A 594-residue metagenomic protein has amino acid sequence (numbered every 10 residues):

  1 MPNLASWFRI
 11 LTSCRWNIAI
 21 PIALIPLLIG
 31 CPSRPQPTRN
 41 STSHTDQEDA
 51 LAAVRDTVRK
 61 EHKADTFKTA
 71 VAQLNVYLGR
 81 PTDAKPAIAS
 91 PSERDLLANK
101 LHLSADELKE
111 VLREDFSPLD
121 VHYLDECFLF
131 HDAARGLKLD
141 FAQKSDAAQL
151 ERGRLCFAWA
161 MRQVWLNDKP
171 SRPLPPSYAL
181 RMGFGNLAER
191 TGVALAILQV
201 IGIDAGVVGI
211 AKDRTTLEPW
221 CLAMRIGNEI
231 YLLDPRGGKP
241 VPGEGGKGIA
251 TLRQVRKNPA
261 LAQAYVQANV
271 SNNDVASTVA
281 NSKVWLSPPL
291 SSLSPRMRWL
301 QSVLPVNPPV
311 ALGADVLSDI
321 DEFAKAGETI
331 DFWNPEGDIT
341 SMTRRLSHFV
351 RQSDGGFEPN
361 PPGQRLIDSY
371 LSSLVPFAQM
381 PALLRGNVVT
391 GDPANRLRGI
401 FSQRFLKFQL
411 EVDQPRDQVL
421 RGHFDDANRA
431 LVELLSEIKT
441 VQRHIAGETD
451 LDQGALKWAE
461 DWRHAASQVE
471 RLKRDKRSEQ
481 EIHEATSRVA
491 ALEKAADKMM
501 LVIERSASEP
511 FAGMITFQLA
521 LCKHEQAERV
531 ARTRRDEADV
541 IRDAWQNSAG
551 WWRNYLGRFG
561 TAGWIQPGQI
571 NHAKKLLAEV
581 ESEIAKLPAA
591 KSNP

Functional and structural regions predicted by a protein language model:
C31-R34: Bacterial signal peptide processing site
H62-N186, T216-E218, G227, N387-T390 (+3 more regions): Secondary-structure boundary elements
E126-K144, R152-R162, N167-S171, S177-Y178 (+3 more regions): Hydrophobic/aromatic-rich core segments of domains that either
K407, D461, R505-A507, A512-M514 (+5 more regions): Residues that mark the junctions of alpha-helical repeat units in TPR/alpha-solenoid scaffolds
V419, S436, R443, R463 (+6 more regions): Specific register positions within alpha-helical solenoid repeats of the TPR/Sel1-like families, i.e., one
L431, E484-K498, R542-A549: Helix-turn-helix repeat elements of alpha-solenoid scaffolds
I438, M499, S506, W552 (+1 more regions): Alpha-helical junction/boundary sensor with strong preference for TPR arrays
F511, Q518, C522-E525, Q569-E579 (+1 more regions): "A position-specific structural signal for the A-helix of alpha-solenoid helical repeats
